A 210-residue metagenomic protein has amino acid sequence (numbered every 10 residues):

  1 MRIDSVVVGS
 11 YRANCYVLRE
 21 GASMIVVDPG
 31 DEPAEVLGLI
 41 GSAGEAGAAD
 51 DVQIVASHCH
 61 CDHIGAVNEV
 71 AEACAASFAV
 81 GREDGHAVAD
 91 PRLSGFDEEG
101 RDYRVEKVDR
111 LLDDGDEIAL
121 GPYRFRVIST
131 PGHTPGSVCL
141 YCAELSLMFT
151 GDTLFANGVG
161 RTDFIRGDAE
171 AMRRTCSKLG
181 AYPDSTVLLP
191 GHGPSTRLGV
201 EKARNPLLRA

Functional and structural regions predicted by a protein language model:
M1-G47, C139-G151: Conserved beta-strand hairpin/beta-sheet module of binuclear metal-dependent hydrolase folds, prominently
D4, V55, A79, R110-L112 (+3 more regions): Hydrophobic/aromatic beta-strand patches that form the interior of the parallel beta-sheet core in alpha/beta enzyme
V6-V7, D102, K107-D109, S129-P131: Short Gly/Pro-enriched turn/cap motifs at secondary-structure boundaries
Y11-R12, V105, G121, T134: Short, basic and Ser/Thr-rich N-terminal targeting/leader segments
L18, S57, T130: Conserved S/T- and glycine-rich ATP-binding loop of Class I adenylate-forming
L18-A22, Y103-V105, F155-N157: Short glycine-enriched loop/turn motifs at secondary-structure junctions
M24, E32, A46, D50 (+3 more regions): Metallo-beta-lactamase
E32-A119, Y123, A203-L207: Active-site HxH/HxHxD metal-binding segment of metal-dependent hydrolases
